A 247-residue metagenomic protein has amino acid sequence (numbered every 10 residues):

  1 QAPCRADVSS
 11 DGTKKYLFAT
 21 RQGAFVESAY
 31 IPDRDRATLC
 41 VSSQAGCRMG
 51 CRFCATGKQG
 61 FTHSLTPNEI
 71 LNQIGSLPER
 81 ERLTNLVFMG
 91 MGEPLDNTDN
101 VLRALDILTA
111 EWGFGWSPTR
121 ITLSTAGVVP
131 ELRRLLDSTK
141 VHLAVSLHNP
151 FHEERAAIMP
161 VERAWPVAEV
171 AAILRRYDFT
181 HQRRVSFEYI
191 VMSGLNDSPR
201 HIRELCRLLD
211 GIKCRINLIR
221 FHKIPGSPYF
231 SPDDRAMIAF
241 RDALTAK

Functional and structural regions predicted by a protein language model:
Q1-S43, I74, P78-E81: N-terminal [4Fe-4S]-dependent radical SAM core
G23, G46, G50, G57-G60 (+3 more regions): Glycine-centered flexibility sites
E27, E69, Q73, E93 (+1 more regions): Acidic-residue sensor for enzyme active/binding pockets
P32-N68: Canonical Radical SAM [4Fe-4S] cluster-binding loop centered on the CxxxCxxC motif and its immediate flanking residues
G57-N85: Conserved alpha-helical substructure of the radical SAM core
P78-N85, G90-L244: Conserved AdoMet/S-adenosylmethionine-binding subsite of the radical SAM
